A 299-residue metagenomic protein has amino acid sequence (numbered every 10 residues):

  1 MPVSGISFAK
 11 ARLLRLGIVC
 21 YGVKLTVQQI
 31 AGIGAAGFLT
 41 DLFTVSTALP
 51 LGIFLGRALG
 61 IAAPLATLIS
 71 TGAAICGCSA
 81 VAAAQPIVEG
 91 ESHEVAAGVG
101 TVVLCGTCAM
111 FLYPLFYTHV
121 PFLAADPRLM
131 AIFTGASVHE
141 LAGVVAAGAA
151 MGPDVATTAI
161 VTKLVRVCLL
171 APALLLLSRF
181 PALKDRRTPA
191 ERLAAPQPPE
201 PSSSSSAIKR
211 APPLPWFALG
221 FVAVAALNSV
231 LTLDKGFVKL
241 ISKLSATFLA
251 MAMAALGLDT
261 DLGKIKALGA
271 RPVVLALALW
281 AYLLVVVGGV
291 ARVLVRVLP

Functional and structural regions predicted by a protein language model:
M1-R12, C20-Q29, P172-A246, A252-G269 (+1 more regions): Structural signature of multi-pass alpha-helical membrane transport proteins
V3-I18, A35-T40, A62-A73, H93-V102 (+3 more regions): Cytoplasmic-side transmembrane-helix entry/capping segments in multi-pass membrane proteins
A9-L13, I33-S46, S70-A73, R128-T134 (+2 more regions): Structural signature of hydrophobic alpha-helical transmembrane segments
L16, C20, D41, V45-R57 (+10 more regions): Transmembrane alpha-helical segments of multi-pass membrane transport proteins and ion-pumping complexes
L16, Y21-I53, A97-C108, S242-A246 (+1 more regions): Entry/N-cap segments of selected transmembrane alpha helices and their immediately preceding amphipathic helices
V27-A36, T118-R128, A149-T158, R292-P299: Helix-coil boundary and interhelical linker segments in multi-pass alpha-helical membrane proteins
I61-A109, P127-G152, L244: Alpha-helical membrane segments and immediately flanking helix-loop junctions that form or couple to the substrate/ion
A109-T118, A136-P201, P213, S229: Membrane-embedded hairpin module used as a gating/binding unit in multi-pass transport and secretion proteins
